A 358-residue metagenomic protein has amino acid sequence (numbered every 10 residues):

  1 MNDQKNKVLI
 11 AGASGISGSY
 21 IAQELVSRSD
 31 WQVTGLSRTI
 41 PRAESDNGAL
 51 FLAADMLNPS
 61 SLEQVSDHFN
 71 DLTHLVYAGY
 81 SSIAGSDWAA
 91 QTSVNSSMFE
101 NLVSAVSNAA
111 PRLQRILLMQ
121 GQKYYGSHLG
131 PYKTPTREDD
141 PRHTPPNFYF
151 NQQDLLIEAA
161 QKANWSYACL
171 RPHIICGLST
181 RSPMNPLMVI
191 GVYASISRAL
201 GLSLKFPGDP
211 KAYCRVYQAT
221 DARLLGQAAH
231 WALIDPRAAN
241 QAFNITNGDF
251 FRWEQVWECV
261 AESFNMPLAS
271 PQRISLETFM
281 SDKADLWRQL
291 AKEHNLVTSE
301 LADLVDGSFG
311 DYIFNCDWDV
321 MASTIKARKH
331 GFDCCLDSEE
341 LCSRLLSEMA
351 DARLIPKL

Functional and structural regions predicted by a protein language model:
N6-R28: N-terminal Rossmann NAD(P)H-binding glycine-rich loop of SDR-like oxidoreductase domains
G35-P41: N-terminal Rossmann-fold cofactor-binding loop
P41-S45, A49-S97, N101: NAD(P)H-binding glycine-rich loop region in Rossmannoid oxidoreductase-like domains and their noncatalytic homologs
H74-Y77, A89-F148, A160: Conserved Rossmann-fold NAD(P)-dependent oxidoreductase catalytic core, especially the SDR/UDP-sugar
R142-H173, L178: Active-site Tyr-X1-5-Lys
A163, G177-Y193, R223, A232-F243 (+1 more regions): Glycine/proline-rich active-site loop of Rossmann-fold NAD(P)-dependent oxidoreductases
V192-T220: A conserved pocket-lining segment of Rossmann-fold NAD(P)-dependent short-chain dehydrogenase/reductase
L225-G310, S323-I325, K329, L346 (+2 more regions): Mid/C-terminal beta-alpha module of Rossmann-like enzyme folds, strongest in SDR-family dehydrogenases/epimerases
